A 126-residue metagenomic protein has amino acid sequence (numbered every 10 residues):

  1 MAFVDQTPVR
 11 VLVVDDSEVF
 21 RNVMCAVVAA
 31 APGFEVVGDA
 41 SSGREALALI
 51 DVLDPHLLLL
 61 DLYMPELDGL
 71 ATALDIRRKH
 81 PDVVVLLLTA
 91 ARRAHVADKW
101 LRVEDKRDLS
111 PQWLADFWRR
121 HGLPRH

Functional and structural regions predicted by a protein language model:
M1-R10, L109-H126: Non-catalytic signal-transmission and effector/linker regions of two-component phosphorelay proteins
T7-V19, M24-V28: Conserved acidic segment of CheY-like receiver
G33-S41, L49: Short hydrophobic/Thr-rich beta-strand motif most characteristic of the beta2 strand and flanking loop of CheY-like
S42-E45, D68-A71: Acidic catalytic/metal-coordinating carboxylates
L53-L59: Active-site beta3 strand of CheY-like receiver
D61, T89: Active-site residues of response regulator receiver
M64: Receiver (REC) domain active-site loop signature in two-component systems and cognate sites in sensor histidine kinases
A71, R92-R120: Alpha4 helix (beta4-alpha4-beta5 surface) of REC/receiver domains from two-component response regulators
